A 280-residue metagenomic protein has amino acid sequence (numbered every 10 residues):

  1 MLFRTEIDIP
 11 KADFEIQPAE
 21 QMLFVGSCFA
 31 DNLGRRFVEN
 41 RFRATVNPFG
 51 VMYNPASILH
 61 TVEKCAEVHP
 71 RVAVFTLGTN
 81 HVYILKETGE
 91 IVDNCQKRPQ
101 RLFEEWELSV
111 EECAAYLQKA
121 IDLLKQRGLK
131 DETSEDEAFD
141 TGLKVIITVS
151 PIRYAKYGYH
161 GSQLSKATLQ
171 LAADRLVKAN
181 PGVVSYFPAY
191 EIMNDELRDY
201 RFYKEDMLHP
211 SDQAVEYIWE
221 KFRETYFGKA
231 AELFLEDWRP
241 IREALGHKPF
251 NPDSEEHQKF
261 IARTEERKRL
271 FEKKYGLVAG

Functional and structural regions predicted by a protein language model:
M1-G280: Extracellular glycan-modifying ectodomains
